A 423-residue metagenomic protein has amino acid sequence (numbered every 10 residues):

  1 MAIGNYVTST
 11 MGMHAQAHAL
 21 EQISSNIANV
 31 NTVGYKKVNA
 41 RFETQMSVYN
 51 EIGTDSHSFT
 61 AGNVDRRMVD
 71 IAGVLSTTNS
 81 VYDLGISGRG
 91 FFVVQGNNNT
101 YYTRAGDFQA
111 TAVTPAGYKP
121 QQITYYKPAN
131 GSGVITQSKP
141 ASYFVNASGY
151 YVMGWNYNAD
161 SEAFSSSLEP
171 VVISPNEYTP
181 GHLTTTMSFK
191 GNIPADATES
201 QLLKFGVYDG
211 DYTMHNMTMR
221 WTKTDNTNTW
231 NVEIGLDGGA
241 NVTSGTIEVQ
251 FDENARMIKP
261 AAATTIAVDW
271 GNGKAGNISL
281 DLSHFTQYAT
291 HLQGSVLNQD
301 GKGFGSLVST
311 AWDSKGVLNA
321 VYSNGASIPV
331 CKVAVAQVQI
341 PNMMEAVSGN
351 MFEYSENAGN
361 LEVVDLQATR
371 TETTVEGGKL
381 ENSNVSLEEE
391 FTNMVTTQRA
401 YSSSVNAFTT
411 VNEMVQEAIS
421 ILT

Functional and structural regions predicted by a protein language model:
M1-N39: N-terminal intrinsically disordered, low-complexity, charge/repeat-rich segments that act as generic
M13, A17-L20, M394, Y401 (+1 more regions): Hydrophobic a/d positions of heptad-repeat alpha-helices that form coiled-coil
S24, A400-S402, N406-T409, E413: Exposed loop and linker-edge segments at protein-protein interfaces
A28, V317, V405-N406: Short, surface-exposed helix/turn micro-motifs that flank interaction/cofactor sites
V33-N393, T397-A400: Small/polar low-complexity and glycine-rich loop motifs
M414-T423: Structured functional modules or segments
